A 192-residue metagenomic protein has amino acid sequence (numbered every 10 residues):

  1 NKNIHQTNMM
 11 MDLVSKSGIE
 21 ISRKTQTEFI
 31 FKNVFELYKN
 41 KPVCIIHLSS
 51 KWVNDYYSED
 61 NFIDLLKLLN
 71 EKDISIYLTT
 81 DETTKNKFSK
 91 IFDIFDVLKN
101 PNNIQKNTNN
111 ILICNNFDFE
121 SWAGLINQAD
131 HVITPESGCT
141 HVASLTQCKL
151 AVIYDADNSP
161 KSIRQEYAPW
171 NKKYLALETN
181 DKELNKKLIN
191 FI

Functional and structural regions predicted by a protein language model:
N1-I192: Catalytic machinery of carbohydrate-active enzymes, primarily nucleotide-sugar-dependent glycosyltransferases
